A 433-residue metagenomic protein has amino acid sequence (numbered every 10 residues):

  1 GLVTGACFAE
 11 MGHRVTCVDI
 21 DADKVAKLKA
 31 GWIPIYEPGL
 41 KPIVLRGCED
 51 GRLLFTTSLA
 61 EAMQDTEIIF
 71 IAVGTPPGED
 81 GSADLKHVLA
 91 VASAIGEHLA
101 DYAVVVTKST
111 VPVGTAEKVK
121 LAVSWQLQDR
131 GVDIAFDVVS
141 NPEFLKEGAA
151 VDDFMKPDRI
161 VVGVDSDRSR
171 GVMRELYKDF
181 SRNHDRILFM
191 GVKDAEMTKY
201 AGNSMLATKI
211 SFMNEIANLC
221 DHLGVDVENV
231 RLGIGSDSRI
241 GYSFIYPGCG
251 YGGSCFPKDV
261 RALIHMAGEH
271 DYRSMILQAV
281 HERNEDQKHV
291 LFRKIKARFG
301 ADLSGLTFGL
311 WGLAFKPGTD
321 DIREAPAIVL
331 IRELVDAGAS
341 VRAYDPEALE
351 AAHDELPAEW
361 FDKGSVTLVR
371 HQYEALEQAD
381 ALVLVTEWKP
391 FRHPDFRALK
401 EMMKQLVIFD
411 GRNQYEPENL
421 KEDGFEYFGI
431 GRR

Functional and structural regions predicted by a protein language model:
G1-R433: Structural/interface elements that position substrates and couple domains in central-metabolism enzymes
